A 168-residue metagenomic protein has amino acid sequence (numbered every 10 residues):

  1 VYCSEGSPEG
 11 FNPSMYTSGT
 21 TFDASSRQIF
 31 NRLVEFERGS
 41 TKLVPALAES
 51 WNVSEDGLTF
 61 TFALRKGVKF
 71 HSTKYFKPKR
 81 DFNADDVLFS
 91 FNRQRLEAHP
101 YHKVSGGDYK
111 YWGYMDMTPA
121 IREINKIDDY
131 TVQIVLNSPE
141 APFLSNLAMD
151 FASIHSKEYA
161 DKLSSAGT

Functional and structural regions predicted by a protein language model:
C3-D56, N92, H99: N-terminal lobe/hinge region of extracytoplasmic solute-binding protein
E5-P8, Y16, R38-G39, D56-L58 (+6 more regions): Solvent-exposed coil/turn segments that connect beta secondary-structure elements in extracytoplasmic/periplasmic
F11, F60, H71, F143-S145: Intrinsically disordered, low-complexity acidic/polar segments
S14-A24, K77-N83, V87, L147-A152: Short Gly/aromatic-enriched secondary-structure transition segments
Y16-G19, K69-P78, A120-R122: Second-shell loop/turn segments in exported
G19, E37, A120-R122, S165-T168: Short, P/G- and charge-enriched loop/turn segments at secondary-structure junctions
E49-P100, Q133: Aromatic- and charge-enriched surface segment that lines or borders ligand/interaction sites
L88, R95-S164: Surface-exposed binding/hinge segments that line and control ligand-binding clefts or catalytic entry sites
